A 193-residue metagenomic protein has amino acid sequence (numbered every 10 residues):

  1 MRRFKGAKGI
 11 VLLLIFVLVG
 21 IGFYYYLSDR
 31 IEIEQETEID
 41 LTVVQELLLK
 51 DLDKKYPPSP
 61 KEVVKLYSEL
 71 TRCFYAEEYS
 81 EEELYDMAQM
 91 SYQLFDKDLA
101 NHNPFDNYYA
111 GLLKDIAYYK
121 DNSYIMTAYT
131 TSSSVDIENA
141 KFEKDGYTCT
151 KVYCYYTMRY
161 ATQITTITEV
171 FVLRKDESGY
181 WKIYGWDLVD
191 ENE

Functional and structural regions predicted by a protein language model:
M1-Q45: Amphipathic, hydrophobic N-terminal targeting peptides for secretion and organelle import
R2, R30-T42, Q163-E193: Short beta-strand edge/turn micro-motifs at domain boundaries
I10, Q89-L94, I167-T168: Short, charged low-complexity linear motifs
G20-Y26, L47, Q89, N103-A110 (+2 more regions): Short low-complexity stretches enriched in small and charged residues
F23-E34, L48-P57, S133-V135, E169: Phosphate-binding glycine-rich loops and adjacent basic patches that engage nucleotide phosphates, nucleic-acid
V43-S123: Core segments of small alpha/beta cavity-forming domains
L112-Y160: Surface-exposed, charged secondary-structure patches
